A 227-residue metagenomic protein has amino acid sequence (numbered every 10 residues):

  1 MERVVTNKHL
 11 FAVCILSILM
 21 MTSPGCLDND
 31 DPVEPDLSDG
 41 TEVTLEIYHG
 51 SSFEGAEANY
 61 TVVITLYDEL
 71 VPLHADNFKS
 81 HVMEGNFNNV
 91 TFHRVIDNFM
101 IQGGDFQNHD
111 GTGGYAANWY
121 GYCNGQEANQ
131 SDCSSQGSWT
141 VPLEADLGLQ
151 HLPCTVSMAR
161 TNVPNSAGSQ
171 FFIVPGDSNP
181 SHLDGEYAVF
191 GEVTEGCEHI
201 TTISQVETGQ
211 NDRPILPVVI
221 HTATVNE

Functional and structural regions predicted by a protein language model:
M1-V33: Secretory targeting signatures
C26-E227: Cyclophilin-like peptidyl-prolyl cis-trans isomerases
